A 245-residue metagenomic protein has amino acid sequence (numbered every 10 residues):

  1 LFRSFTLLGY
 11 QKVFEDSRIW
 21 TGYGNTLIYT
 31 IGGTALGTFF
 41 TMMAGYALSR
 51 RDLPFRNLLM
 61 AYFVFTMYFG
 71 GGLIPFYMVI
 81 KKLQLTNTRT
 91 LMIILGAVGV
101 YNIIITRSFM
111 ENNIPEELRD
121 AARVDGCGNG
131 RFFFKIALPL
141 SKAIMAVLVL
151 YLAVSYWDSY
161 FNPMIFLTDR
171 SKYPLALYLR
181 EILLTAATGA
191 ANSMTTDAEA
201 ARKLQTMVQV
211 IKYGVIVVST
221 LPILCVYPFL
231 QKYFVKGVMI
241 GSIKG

Functional and structural regions predicted by a protein language model:
F2-G245: A hydrophobic, multi-pass inner-membrane permease signature
